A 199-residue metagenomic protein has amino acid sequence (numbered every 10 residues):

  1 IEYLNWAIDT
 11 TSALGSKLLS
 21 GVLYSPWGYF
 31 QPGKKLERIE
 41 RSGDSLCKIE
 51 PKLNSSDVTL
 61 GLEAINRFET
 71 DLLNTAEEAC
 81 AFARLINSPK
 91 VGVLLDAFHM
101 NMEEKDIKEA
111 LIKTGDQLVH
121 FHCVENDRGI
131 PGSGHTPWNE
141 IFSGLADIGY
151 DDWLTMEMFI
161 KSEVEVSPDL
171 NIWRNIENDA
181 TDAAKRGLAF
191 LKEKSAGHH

Functional and structural regions predicted by a protein language model:
I1-G92, E104, R174-D182: Active-site acidic/histidine proton-transfer and metal-coordination neighborhood in alpha/beta enzyme cores
D9, G15-S16, L73-L95, M100-H199: Histidine-acidic metal/acid-base catalytic patches
